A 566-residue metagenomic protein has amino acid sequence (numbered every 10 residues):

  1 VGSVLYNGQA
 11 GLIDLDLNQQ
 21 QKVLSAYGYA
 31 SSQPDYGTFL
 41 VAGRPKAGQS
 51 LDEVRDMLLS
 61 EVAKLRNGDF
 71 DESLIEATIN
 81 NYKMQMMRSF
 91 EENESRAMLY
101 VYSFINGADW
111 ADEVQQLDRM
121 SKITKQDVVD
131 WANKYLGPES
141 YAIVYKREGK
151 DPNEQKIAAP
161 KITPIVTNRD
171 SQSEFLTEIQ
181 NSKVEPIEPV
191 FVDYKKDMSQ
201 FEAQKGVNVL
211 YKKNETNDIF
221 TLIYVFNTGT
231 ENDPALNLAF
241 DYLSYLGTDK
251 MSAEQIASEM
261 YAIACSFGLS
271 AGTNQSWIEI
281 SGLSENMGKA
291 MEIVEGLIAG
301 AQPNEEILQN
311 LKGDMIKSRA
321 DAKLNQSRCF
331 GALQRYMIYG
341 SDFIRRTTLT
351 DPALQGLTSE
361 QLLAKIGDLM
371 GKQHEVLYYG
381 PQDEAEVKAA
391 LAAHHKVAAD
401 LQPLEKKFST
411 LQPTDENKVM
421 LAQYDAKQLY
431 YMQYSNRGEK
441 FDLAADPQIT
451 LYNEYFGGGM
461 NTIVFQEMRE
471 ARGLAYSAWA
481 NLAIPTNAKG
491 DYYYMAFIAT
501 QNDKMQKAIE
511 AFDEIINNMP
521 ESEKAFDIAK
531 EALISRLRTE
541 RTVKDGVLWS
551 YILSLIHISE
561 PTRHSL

Functional and structural regions predicted by a protein language model:
V1, V54, P447-Q448, Y452 (+1 more regions): Short amphipathic alpha-helical coupling segments at ligand-binding clamshell hinges and other catalytic/signaling
D14-S121, A142-K146, E154-K156, E215-S244 (+8 more regions): M16 family metallopeptidases and their MPP-like homologs
L15, D112-F226, L363-A364, K372-Q423 (+3 more regions): Proteolytic maturation boundary segments
A30-Q33, Q200-F201, I366-D368, Q423 (+1 more regions): Replace "in large, NTP-powered and nucleic-acid-processing enzymes" with "in large, NTP-powered factors and other
I123, G300-Q309, L357: Peptidyl-prolyl cis-trans isomerase
L354-L357, L362: Alpha-helical scaffold elements lining the catalytic groove of polysaccharide deacetylases
